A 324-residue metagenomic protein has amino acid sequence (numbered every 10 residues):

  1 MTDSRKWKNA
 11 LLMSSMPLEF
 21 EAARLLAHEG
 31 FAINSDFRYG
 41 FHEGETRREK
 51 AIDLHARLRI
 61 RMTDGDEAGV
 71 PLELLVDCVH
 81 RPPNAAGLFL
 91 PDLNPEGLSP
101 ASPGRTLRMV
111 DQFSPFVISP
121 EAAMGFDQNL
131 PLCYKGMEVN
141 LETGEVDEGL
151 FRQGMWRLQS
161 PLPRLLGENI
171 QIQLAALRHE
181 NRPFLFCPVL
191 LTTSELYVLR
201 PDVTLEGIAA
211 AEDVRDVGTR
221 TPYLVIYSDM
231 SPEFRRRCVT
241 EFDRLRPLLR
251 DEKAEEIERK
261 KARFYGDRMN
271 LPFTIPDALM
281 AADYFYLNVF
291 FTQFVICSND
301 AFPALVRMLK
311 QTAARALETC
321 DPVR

Functional and structural regions predicted by a protein language model:
M1-I52, A56-R324: Intrinsically disordered, low-complexity Ser/Thr/Pro/Gly-rich regulatory segments
